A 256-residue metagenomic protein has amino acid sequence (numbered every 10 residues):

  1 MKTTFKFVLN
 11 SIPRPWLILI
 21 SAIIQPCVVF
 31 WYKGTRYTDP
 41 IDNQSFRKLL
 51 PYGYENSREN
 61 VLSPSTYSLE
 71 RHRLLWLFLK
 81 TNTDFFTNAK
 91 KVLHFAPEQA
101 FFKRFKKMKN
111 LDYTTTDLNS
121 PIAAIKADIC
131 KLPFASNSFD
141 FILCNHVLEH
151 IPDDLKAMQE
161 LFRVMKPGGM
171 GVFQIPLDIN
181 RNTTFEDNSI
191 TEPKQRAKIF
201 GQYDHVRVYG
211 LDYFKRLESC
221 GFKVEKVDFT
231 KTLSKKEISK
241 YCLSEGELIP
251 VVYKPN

Functional and structural regions predicted by a protein language model:
K2-P133, K235-V251, P255-N256: Conserved N-terminal segment of class I S-adenosyl-L-methionine
I24-Y37, P152-L161, K166, M170-N256: S-adenosyl-L-methionine-dependent methyltransferase catalytic module, highlighting the catalytic core
L143: A conserved beta-strand element that flanks and buttresses the S-adenosyl-L-methionine
H146-H150: Short catalytic micro-motifs in class I SAM-dependent methyltransferases
